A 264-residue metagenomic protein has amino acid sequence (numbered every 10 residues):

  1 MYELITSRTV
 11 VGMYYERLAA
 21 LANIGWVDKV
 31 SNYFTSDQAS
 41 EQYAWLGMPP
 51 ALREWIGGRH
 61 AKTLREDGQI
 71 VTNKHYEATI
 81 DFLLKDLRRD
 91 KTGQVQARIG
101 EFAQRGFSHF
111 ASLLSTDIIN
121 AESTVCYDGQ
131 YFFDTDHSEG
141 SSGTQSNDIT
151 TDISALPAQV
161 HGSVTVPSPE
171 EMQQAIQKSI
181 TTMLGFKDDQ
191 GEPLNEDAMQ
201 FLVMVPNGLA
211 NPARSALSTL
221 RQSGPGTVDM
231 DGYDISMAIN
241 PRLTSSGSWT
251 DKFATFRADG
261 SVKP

Functional and structural regions predicted by a protein language model:
M1-I24: N-terminal alpha-helical "arm" segments
E3-L4, D37-A44, A155-V166: A broad, low-specificity signal for short, low-complexity segments enriched in glycine/proline and polar/charged
R17-Y76: Assembly/oligomerization interface modules of large self-assembling protein complexes
K29-N32, S36-A39, I70-E77, N120 (+2 more regions): Extended interaction regions within the primary functional domain
Q69-C126, V203: Long, contiguous amphipathic alpha-helices that act as assembly "spine/axial" helices in icosahedral shell and virion
I70, Q104-D136, S141-T144, D148 (+1 more regions): Signature of extracytoplasmic/envelope-associated structural regions
A121-S123, D189-E196: Surface-exposed acidic, glycine-flexible loop patches that form ligand/cofactor-binding and adhesion interfaces
T135-D189, D197-L202, N207-P264: Sequence/fold signature of self-assembling virion shell proteins
